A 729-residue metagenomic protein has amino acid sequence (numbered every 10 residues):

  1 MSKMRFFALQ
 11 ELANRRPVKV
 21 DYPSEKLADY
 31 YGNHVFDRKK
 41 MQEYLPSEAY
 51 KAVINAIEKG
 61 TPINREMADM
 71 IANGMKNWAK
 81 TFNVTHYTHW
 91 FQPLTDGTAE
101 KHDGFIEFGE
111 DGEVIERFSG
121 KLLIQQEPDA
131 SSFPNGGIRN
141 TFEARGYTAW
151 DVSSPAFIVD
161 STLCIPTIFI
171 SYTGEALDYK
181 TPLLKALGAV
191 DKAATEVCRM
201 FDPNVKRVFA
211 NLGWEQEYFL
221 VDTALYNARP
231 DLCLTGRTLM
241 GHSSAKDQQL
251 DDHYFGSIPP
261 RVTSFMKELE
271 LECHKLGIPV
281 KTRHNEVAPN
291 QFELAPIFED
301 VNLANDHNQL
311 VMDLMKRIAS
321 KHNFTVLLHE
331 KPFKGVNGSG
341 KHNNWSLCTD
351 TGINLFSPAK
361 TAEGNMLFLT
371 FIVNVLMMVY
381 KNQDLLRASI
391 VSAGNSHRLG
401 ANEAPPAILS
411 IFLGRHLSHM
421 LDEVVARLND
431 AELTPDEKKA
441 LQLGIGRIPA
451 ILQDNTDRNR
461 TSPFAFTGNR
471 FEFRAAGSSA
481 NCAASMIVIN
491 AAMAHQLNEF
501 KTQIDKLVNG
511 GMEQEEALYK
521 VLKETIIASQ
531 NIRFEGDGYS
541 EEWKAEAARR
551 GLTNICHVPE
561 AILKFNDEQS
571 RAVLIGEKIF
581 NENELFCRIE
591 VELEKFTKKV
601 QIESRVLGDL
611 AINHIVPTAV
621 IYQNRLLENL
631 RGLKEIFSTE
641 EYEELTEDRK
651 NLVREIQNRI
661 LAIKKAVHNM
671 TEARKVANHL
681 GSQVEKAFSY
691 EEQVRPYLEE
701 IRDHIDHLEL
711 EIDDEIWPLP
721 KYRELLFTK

Functional and structural regions predicted by a protein language model:
M1-S24, T141-F157, T162: N-terminal hydrophobic targeting/anchoring segments and the immediately downstream early-domain regions of hydrolases
N14-G120, I124-N140: Histidine/acidic residue-rich metal-binding segments in metalloenzymes
M67-I71, F91-P93, K121-L122, F169 (+4 more regions): Active-site-proximal loop/turn and secondary-structure-junction residues that shape catalytic pockets, frequently
K80, V84, T88-F91, H307-S320 (+4 more regions): Hydrophobic/aromatic-rich, well-ordered segments within soluble, folded domains that form packed cores
D96-D111, S131, R229, G236-T238 (+4 more regions): Short linear, low-complexity motifs centered on an aromatic residue
E107-T141, D251, N374-L376, K501-G510 (+2 more regions): Short, intrinsically disordered, low-complexity segments enriched in Ser/Thr and Pro
E143-L328, N337-G340, L347-E590: Glycine-rich, acidic/polar active-site loops that bind/position phosphate-bearing ligands
L518, E524-K729: C-terminal amphipathic alpha-helical interaction region
